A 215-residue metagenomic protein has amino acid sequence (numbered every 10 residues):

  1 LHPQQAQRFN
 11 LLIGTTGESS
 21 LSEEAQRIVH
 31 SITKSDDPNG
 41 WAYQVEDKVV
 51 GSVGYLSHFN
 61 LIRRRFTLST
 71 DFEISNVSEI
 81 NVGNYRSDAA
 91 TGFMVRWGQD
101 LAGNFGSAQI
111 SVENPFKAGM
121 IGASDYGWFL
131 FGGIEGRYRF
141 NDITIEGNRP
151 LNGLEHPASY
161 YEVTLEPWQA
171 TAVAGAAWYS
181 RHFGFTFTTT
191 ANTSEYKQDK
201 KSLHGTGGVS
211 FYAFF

Functional and structural regions predicted by a protein language model:
L1-Q5, F59-R63, L68, W97-L101 (+3 more regions): Outer-membrane beta-barrel strand-turn architecture
L1-R27: Long, hydrophobic/aromatic-enriched structural stretches that serve as scaffold segments
Q7, D47-V53, F72, Y85-V95 (+4 more regions): Residues that define the transmembrane beta-barrel architecture of outer-membrane proteins
F9-G17, F72-N84, T91, V95 (+3 more regions): Transmembrane beta-barrel strands of outer-membrane/channel proteins
T16-S20, N60-R64, N81-Y85, D100 (+2 more regions): Sequence/structural signature of outer-membrane beta-barrel proteins
S22-H30, D36-K48, N81, I143-G147 (+1 more regions): Extracellular/periplasm-exposed beta-strand and loop segments of Gram-negative cell-envelope proteins, dominated by
I32-W97: Loop-centered beta-sheet repeat module
D100-F215: Outer membrane beta-barrel transmembrane domains
